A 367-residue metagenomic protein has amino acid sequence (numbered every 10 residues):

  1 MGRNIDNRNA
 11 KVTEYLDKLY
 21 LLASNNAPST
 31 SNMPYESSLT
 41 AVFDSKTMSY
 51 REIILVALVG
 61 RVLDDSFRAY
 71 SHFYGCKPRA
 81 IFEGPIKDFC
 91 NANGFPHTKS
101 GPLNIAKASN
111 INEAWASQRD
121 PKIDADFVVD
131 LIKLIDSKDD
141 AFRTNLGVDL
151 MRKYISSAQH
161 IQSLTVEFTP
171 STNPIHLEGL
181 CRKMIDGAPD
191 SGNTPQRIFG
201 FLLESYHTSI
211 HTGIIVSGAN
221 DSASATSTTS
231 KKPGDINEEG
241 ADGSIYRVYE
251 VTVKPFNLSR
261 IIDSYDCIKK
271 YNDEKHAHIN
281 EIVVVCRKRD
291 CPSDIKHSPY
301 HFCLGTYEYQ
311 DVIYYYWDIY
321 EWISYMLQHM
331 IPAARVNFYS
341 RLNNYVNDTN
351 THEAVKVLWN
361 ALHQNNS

Functional and structural regions predicted by a protein language model:
G2-E178, D318-S367: Interfaces and regulatory segments of ATP-dependent nucleotide/adenylate/phosphodiester-chemistry enzymes
V42, K46-M48, L180-F201, S224-T226: A short, highly charged nucleic-acid-interacting micro-segment common to nuclease and nuclease-linked defense proteins
D139, A158, Q162, C181 (+3 more regions): Short, well-ordered alpha-helical segments in soluble proteins
F142-R143, N173-I185, I214-S227: Short N-terminal helix-initiation segments at or just after the protein's N-terminus
R197, E204-S367: Catalytic core segments in nucleotide and nucleic-acid processing enzymes
